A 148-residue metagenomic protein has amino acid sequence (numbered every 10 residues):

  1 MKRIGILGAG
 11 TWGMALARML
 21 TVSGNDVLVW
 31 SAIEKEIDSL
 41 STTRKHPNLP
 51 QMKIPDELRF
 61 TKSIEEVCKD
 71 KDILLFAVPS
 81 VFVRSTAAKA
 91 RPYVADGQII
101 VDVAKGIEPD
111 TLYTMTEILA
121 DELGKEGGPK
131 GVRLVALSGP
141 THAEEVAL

Functional and structural regions predicted by a protein language model:
M1-K53, R59-K62, K89: NAD(P)+-binding Rossmann beta1-loop-alpha1 motif at the extreme N-terminus of oxidoreductases
V22-G24, I54-P55, A95, P129-G131: Short, well-ordered coil/turn elements that cap or connect secondary structure elements
L28, P55, V103, I107: Conserved short-loop catalytic and cofactor-binding motifs
L40, K71-L74: Short hydrophobic interaction/assembly module
I64, I73-L148: Rossmann-like NAD(P)(H) cofactor-binding subdomain of soluble oxidoreductases
V67-K69: A short, aliphatic-rich alpha-helical micro-motif
